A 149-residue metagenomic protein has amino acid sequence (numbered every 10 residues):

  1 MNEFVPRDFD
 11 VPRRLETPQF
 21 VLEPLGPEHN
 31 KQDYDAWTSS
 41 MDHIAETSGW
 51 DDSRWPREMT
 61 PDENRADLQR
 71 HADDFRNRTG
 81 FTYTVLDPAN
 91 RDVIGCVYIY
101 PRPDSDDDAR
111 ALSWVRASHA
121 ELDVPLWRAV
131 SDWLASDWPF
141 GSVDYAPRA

Functional and structural regions predicted by a protein language model:
M1-H119, A129, W133-A149: GNAT-family acyltransferases
V124-W127: Mature exported/compartmentalized surface modules and terminal targeting/interaction regions
